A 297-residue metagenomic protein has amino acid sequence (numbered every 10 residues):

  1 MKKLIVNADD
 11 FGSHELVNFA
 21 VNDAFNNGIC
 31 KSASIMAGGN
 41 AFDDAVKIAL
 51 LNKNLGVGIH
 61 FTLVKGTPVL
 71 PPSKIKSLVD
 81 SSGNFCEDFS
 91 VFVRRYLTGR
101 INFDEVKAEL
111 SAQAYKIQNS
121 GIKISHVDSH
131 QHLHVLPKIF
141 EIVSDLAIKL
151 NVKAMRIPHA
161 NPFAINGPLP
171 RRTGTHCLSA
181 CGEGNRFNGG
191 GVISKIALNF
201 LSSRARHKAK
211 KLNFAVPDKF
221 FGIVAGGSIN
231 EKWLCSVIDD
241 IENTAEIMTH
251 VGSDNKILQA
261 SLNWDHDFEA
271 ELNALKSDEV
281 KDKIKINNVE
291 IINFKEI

Functional and structural regions predicted by a protein language model:
K2-I5, E15-H126, P137-C177, C181-I297: Terminal accessory/targeting
A8-F11: DG-centered beta-turn motif at the end of beta-strands
S129-Q131: Active-site histidine-anchored catalytic micro-motif
